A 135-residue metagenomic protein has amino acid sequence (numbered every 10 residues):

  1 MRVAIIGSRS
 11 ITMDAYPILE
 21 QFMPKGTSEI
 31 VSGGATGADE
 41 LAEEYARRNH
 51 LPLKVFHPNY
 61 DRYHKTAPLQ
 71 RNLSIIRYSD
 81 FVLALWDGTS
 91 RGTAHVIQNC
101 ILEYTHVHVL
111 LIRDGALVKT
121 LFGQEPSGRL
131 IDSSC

Functional and structural regions predicted by a protein language model:
R2-V3, R9-L130: Acidic/glycine-enriched connector segments
